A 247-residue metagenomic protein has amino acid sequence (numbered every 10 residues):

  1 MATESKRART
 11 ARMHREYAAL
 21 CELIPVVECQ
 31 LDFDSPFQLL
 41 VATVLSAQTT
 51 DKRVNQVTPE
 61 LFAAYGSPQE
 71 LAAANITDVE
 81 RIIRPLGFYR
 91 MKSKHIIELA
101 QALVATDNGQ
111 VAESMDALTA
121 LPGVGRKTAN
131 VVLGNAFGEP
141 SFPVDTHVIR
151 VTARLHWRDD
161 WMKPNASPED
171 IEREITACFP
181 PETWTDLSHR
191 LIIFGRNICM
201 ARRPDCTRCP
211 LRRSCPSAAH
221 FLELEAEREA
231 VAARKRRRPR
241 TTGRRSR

Functional and structural regions predicted by a protein language model:
A2-R234, S246: Catalytic cores of DNA base-excision repair glycosylases
R238-R247: Long, low-complexity, intrinsically disordered segments
